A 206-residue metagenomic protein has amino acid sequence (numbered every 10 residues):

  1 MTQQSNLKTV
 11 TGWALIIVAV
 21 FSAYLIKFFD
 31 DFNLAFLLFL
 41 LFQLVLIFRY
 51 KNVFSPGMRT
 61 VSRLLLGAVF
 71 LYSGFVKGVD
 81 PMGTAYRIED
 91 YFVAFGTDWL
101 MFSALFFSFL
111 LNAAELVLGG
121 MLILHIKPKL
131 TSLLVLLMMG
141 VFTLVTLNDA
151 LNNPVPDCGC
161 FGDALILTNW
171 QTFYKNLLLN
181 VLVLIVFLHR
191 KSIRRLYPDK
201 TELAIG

Functional and structural regions predicted by a protein language model:
T2-L15, V53-S62: N-terminal membrane topogenic signal
I16-F28, L44, E89-V93: Membrane-embedded alpha-helical segments in integral membrane proteins
F21-F36, L137-P198: Membrane-embedded alpha-helical segments of integral membrane proteins
L37-R49, A114-M121: Central hydrophobic cores of alpha-helical transmembrane segments in multi-pass inner-membrane proteins across all
L44-V53, I123-K127, I185-R194: Structural signal for the C-terminal ends of transmembrane alpha-helices and the immediately following loop
M58-G78, A104-V145: Functionalized membrane-embedded alpha-helices
A85-F102: Perimembrane loop-to-helix junctions flanking transmembrane segments
Y197-G206: Internal/C-terminal transmembrane anchor helices
